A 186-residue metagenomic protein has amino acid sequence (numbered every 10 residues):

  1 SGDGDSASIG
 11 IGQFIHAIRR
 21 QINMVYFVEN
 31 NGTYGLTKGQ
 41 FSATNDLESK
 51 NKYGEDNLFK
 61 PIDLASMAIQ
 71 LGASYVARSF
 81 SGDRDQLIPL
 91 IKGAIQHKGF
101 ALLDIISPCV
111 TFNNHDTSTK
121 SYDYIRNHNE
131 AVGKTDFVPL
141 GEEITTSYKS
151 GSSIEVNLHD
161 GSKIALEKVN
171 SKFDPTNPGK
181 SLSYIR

Functional and structural regions predicted by a protein language model:
S1-G2, Q70-R78, A165-S171: Short, basic, glycine/proline-bearing loop/turn elements
S1-G35, Q86-P89: Thiamine diphosphate
I9, L36-T37, T111-N114: Short helix/loop capping segments that flank catalytic or ligand/cofactor-binding pockets
N23-F27, S66, S74-A77, F100-L102 (+1 more regions): Structural motif
Y34, K38, K52-Y53: Class I SAM-dependent methyltransferase SAM-binding "motif I" and its flanking Rossmann-like core
S42-A94: Conserved thiamine diphosphate
A73-H128: ATP/pyrophosphate-binding catalytic subdomain of soluble kinases
C109-R186: Flexible, low-complexity linker and terminal segments
